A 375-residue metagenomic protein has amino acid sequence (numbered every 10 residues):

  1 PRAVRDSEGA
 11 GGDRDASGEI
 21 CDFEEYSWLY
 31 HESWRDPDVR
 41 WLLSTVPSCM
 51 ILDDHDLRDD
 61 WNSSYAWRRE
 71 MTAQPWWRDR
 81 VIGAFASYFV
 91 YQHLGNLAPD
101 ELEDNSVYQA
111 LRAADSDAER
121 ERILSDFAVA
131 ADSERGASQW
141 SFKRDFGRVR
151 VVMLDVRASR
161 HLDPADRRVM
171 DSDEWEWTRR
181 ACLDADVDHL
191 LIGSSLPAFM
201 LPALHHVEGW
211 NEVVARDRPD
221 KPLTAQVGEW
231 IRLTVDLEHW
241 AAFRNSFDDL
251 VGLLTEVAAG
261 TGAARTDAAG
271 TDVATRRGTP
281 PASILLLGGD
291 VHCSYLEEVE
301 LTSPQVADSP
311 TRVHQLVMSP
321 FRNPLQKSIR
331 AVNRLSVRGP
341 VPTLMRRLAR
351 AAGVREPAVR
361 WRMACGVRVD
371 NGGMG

Functional and structural regions predicted by a protein language model:
P1-G375: Metal-dependent phosphoester/phosphodiester hydrolase catalytic core
